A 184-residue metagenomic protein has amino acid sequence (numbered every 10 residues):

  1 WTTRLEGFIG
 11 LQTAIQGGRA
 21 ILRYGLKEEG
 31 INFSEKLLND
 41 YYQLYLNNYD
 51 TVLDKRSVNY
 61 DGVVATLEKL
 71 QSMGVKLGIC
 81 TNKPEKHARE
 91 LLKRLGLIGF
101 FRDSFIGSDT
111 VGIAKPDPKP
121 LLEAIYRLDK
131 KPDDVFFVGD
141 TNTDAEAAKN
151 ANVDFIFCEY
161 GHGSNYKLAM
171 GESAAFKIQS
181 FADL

Functional and structural regions predicted by a protein language model:
W1-A65, K69-M73, P84-K86: N-terminal helical cap/lid subdomain that shapes the substrate entry/recognition surface in HAD-like hydrolases
N32, K36, P84-E85, R89-L184: Asp-based, Mg2+/Mn2+-dependent phosphohydrolase catalytic module
